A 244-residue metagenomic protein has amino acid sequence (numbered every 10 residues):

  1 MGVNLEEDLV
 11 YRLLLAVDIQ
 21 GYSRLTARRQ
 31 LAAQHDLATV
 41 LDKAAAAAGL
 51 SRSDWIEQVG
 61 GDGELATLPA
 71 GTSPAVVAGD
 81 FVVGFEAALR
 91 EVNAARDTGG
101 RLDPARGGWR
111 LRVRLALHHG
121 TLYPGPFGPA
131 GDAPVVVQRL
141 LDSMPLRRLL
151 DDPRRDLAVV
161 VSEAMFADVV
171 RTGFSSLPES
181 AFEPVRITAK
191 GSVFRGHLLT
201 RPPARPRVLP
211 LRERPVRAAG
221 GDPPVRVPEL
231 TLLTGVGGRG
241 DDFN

Functional and structural regions predicted by a protein language model:
G2-V77: Catalytic NTP-binding/metal-coordinating core of nucleotidyl cyclase/transferase enzymes
V3, L9-A16, G49, D97-R110 (+1 more regions): Non-catalytic sensory/regulatory segments that transmit input signals in bacterial signaling proteins
E6, L149-D151, T188: A general structural signal for short secondary-structure junctions and capping/turn motifs
E7-L9, V59, W109-R110, D132 (+2 more regions): A generic fold-level signal
A48-W55, L102, R148-L157, V193-T200: Low-complexity, flexible helical/coil segments
G71-P184: Catalytic beta-strand-to-alpha-helix segment of the class III nucleotidyl cyclase homology domain
R154-N244: Intrinsically disordered, glycine/charged-rich C-terminal tails and inter-domain linkers that flank nucleotidyl cyclase
